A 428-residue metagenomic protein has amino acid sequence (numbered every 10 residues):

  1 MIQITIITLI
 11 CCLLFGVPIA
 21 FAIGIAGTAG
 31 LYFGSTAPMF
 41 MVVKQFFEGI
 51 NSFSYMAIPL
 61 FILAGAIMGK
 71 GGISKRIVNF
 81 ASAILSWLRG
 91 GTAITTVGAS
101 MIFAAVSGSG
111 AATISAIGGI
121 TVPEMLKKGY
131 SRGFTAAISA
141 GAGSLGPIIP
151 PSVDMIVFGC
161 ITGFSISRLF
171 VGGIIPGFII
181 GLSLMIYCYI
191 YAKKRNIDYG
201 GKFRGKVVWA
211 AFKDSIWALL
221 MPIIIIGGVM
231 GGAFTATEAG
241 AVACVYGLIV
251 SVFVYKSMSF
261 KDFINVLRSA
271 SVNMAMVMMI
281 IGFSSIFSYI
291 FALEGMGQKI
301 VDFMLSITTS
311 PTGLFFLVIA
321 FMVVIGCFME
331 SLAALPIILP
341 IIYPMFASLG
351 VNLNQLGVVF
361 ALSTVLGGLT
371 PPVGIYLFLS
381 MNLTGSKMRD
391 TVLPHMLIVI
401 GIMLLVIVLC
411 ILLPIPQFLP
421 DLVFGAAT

Functional and structural regions predicted by a protein language model:
M1-T428: Alpha-helical transmembrane segments of multi-pass membrane transport proteins
